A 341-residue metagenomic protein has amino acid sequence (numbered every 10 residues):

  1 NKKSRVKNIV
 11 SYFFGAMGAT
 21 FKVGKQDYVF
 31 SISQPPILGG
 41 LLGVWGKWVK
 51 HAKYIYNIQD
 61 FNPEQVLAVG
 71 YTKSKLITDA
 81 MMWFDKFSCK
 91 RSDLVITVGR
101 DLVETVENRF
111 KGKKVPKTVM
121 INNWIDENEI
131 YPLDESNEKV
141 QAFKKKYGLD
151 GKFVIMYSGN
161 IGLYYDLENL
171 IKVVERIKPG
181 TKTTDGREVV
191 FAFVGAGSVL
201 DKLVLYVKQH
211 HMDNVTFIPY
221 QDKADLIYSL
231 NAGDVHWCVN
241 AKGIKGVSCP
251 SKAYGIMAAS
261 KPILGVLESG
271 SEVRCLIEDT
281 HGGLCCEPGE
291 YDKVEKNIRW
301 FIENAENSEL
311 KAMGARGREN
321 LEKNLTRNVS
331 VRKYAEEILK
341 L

Functional and structural regions predicted by a protein language model:
L38, W45-V49, L76-T97: Membrane-proximal helix-turn-helix segments that form the acceptor-binding/catalytic region of lipid-linked
D101, I121-W124: Carbohydrate-associated surface elements
Y131-G148: A short helix/loop element that forms part of the nucleotide-sugar donor recognition site in Leloir-type
L149-Y165, I171-E175: Conserved donor-binding/catalytic core segment of Leloir-type glycosyltransferases
Y165, D222-S229, H236-M257, P262-C275: Nucleotide-sugar-dependent
T181-E188, V194-G195, L200-D225: Nucleotide-activated donor-binding/catalytic signature segment of Leloir-type glycosyltransferases, i.e., the conserved
E268-W300: Change "using UDP/GDP/dTDP sugars" to "using nucleotide sugars
E309-N324, E336: A short, well-ordered alpha-helix in the C-terminal region of glycosyltransferases
